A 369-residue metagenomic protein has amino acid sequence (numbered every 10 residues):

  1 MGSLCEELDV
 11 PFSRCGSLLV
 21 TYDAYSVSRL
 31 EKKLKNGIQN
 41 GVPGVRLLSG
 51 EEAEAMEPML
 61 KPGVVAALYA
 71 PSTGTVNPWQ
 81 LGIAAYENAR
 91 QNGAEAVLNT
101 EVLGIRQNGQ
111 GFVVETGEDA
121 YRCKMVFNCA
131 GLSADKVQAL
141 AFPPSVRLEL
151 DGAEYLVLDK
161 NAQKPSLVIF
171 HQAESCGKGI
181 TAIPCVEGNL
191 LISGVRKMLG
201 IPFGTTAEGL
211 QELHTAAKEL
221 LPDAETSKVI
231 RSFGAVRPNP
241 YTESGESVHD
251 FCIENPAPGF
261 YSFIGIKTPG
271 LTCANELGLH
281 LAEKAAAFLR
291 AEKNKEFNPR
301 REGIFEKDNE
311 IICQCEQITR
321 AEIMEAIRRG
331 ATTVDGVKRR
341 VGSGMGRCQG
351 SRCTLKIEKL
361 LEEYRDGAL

Functional and structural regions predicted by a protein language model:
M1-M56, G179-I180: Dinucleotide-binding Rossmann-like beta1-alpha1 core, especially the glycine-rich loop that anchors the ADP
D9-T21, E54-N92, V195-G200, Y261-I266: Helix-loop-beta segment of a Rossmann-like dinucleotide-binding subdomain
S13-S17, D151-A153, V341: Short Gly/Ser/Thr- and Asp/Glu-enriched loop/turn motifs at secondary-structure junctions
R14, S49-G50, L98-T100, T116 (+1 more regions): Short loop/edge segments at beta-strand edges and connector loops that shape dinucleotide/nucleotide cofactor-binding
L68-M125: Helical element adjacent to the flavin cofactor pocket in flavoenzyme catalytic cores
I105-Q110, V114-E208, T215, A224 (+1 more regions): Flavin-dependent oxidoreductases
V186, P202-I311, C315-E322, A326 (+2 more regions): C-terminal catalytic lobe of FAD-dependent flavoproteins
F203, T319-T332, S351-A368: Iron-sulfur (Fe-S) cluster-binding segments and ferredoxin-like electron-carrier domains, especially [2Fe-2S]
